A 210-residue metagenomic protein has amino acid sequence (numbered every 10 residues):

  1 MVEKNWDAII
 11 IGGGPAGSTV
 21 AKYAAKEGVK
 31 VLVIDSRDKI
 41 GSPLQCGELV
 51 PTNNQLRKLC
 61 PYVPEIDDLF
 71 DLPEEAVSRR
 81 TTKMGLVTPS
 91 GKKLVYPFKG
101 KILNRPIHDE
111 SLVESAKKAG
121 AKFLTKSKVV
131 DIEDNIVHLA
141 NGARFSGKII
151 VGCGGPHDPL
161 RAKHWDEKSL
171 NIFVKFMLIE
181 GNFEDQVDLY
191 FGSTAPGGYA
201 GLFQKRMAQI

Functional and structural regions predicted by a protein language model:
E3-V33: N-terminal Rossmann-like FAD-binding beta1-loop-alpha1 element of flavoenzymes
G13, K39, S115-I210: Predominantly flavin-linked oxidoreductase catalytic cores and closely associated redox partners
V20, L112, V137: Aromatic/hydrophobic pocket-lining residues that form π-stacking "cages" and hydrophobic walls in ligand
Y23, R37-M84: N-terminal FAD cofactor-binding segment of flavoenzymes
E27-G28, E48-P51, E167-L170: Glycine-rich, phosphate-binding/catalytic loops in enzymes
P43-C46, K99, H164: Short, solvent-exposed loop/turn segments at secondary-structure boundaries
T82-T88, N135-H138: Short polybasic amphipathic segments
L94-S115: Short beta-strand to alpha-helix junction loop
